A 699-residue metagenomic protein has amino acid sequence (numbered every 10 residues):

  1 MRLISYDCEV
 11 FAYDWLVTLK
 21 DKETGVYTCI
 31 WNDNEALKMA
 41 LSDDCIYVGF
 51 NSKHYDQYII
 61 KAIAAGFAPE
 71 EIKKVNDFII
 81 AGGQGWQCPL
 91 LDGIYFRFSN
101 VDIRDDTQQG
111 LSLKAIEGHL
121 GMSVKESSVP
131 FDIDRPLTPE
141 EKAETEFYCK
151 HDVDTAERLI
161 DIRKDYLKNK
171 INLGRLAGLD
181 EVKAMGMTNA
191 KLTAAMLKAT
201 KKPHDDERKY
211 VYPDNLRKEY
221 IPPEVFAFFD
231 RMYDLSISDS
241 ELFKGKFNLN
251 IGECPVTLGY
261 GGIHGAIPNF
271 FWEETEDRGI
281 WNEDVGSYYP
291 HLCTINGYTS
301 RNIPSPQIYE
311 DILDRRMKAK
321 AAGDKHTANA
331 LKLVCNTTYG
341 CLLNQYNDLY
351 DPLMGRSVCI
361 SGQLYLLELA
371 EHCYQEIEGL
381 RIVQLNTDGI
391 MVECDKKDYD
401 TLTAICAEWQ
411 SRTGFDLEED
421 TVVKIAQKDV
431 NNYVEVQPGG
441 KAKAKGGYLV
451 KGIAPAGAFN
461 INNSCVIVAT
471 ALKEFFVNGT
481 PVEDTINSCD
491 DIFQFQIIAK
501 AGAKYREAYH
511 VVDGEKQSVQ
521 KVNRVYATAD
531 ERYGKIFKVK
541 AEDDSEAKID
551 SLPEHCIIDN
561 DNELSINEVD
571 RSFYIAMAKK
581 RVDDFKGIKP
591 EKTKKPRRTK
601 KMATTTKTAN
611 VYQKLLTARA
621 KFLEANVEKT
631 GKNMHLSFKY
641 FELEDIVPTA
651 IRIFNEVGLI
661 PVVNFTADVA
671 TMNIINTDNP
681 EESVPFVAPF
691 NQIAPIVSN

Functional and structural regions predicted by a protein language model:
M1-G82, F243-E253, Y260-E273: Conserved RNase H-like, two-metal-ion catalytic cores of nucleic-acid enzymes
R2-V10, N100-D102, W281-E283, P661: Two-metal-ion RNase H-like nuclease active-site motif
E9, H119-S127, I133-W281, V285-G286 (+6 more regions): Conserved "right-hand" nucleotidyltransferase catalytic core of DNA-directed polymerases
Y47-V48, S52, Q57, P69-D154: Active-site-proximal helix-loop-helix substrate-binding element of RNase H-like nuclease domains
Q108-S112, S128-E140, G252-E371, Q375-E376 (+2 more regions): Helical catalytic core of nucleic-acid polymerases
A328, Y399-K601: C-terminal, non-catalytic extensions of nucleic-acid polymerases
M602-F638: N-terminal, Lys/Arg- and Ser/Thr-rich interaction peptides
I651-N699: Positively charged, aromatic-enriched nucleic acid-contacting surfaces
